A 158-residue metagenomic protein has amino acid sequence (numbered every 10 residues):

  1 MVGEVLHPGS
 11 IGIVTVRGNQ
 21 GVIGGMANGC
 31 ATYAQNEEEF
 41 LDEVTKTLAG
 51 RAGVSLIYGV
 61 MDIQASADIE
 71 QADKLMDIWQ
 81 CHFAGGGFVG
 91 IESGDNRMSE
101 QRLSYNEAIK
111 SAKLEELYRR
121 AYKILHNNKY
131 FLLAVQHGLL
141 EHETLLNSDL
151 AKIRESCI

Functional and structural regions predicted by a protein language model:
G3-I158: Soluble catalytic regions of large protease machineries
